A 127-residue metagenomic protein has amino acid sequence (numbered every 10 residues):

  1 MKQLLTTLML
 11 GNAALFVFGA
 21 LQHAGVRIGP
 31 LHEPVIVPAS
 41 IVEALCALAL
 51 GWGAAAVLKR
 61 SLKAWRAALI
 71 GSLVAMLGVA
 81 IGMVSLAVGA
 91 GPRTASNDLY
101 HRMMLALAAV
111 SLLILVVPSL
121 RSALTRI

Functional and structural regions predicted by a protein language model:
M1-I127: Topology signature of small-to-medium multi-pass alpha-helical membrane proteins
